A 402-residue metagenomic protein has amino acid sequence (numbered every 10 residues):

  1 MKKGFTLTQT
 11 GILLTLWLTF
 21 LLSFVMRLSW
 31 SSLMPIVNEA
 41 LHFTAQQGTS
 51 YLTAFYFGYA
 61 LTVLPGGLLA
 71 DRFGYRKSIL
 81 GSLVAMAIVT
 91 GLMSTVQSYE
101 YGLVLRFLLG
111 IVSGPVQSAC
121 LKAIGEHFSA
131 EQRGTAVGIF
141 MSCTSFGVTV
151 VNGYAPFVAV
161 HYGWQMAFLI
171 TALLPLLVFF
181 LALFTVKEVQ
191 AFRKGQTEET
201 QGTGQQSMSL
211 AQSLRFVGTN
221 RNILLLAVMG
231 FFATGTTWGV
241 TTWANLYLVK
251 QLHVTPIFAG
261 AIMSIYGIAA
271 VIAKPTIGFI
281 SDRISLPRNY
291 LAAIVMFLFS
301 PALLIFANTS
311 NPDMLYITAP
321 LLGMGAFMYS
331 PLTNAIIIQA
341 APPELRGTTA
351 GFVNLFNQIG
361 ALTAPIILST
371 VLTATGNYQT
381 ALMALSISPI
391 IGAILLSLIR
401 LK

Functional and structural regions predicted by a protein language model:
M1-T6, Q190-L226: Juxtamembrane intracellular "pre-TM" segments in multi-pass secondary transporters
G11-A45, V240-N245, A364: Extracytoplasmic
W30-S31, R221-G267, K274: Extracytoplasmic gate region of multi-pass secondary transporters
L61-E100: Conserved MFS/SLC helix-loop-helix module at the cytosolic interface between two early adjacent transmembrane helices
V63-G74, K274-L286, L372: Helix-to-loop junctions at the C-terminal end of transmembrane segments in multipass secondary transporters
K77-G91, N289-L304: Structural signature of the two symmetry-related core transmembrane helices
L105-F146: Cytoplasmic helix-loop-helix junction between adjacent transmembrane helices in 12-TM secondary transporters
F140-A191: Helix-loop-helix hairpin linking two adjacent transmembrane segments in secondary transporters
